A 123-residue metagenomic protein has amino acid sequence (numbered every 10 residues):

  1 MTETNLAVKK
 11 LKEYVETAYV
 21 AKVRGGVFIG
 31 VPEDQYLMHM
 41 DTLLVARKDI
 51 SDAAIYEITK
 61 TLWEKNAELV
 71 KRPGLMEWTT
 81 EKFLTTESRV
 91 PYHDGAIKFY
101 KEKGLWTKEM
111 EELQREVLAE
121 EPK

Functional and structural regions predicted by a protein language model:
M1-I50: Pocket-lining segment of extracytoplasmic ligand-binding domains
L6, K10-Y19, A53-E57, T61-K123: An extracytoplasmic/periplasmic, membrane-proximal ligand-sensing/linker region
